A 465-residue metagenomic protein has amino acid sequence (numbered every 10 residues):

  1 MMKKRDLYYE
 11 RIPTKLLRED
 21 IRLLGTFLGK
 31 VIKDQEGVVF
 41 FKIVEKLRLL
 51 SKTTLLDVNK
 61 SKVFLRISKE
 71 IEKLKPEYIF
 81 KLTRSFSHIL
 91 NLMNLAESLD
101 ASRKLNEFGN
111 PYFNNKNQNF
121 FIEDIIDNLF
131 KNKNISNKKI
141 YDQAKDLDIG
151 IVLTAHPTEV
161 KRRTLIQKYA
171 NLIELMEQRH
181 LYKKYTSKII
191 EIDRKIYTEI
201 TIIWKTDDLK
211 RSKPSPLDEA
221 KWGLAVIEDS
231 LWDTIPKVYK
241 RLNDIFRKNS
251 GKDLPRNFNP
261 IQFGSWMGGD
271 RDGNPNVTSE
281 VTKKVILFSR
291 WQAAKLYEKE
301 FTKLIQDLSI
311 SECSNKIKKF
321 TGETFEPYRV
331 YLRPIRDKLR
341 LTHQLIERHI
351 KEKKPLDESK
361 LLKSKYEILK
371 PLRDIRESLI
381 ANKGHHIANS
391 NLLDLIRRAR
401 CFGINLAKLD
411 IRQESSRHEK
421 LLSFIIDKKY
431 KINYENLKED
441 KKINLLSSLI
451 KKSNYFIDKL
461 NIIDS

Functional and structural regions predicted by a protein language model:
M2-S447, D464: Often metal-dependent polyanion-binding catalytic scaffolds in large enzymes
I450: Aromatic/basic-lined ligand-recognition segments that form π-stacking hydrophobic pockets flanked by Lys/Arg to engage
S453-S465: Short, intrinsically disordered, charge-balanced linker/junction segments flanking boundaries in proteins
